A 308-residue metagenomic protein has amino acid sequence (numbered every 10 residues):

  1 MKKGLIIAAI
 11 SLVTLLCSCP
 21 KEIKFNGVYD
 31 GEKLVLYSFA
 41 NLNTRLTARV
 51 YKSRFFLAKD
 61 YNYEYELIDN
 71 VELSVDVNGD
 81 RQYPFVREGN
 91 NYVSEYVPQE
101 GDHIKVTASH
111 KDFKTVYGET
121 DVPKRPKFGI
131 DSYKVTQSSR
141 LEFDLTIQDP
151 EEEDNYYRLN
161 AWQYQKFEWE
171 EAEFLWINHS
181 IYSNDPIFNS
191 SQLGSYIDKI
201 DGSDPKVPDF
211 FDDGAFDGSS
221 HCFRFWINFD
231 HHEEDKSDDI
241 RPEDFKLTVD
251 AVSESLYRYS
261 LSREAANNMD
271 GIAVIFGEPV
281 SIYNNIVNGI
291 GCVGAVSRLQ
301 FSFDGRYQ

Functional and structural regions predicted by a protein language model:
K2-A9: Sec-dependent signal peptide recognition, specifically the positively charged N-region followed immediately by
L15-S18: C-terminal motif of bacterial Sec signal peptides marking the signal peptidase cleavage site
P20-Q308: A sequence/structural signal for flexible, mid-protein segments enriched in small/helix-disrupting residues
